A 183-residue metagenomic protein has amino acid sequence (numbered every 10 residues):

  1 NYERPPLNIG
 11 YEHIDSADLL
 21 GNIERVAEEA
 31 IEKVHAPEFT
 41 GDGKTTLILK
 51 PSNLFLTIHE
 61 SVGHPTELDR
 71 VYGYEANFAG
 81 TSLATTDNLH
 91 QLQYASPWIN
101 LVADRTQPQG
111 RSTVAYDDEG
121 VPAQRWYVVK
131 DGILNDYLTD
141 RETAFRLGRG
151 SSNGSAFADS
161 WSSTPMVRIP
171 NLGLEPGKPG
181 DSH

Functional and structural regions predicted by a protein language model:
N1-H183: N-terminal small-residue-enriched
